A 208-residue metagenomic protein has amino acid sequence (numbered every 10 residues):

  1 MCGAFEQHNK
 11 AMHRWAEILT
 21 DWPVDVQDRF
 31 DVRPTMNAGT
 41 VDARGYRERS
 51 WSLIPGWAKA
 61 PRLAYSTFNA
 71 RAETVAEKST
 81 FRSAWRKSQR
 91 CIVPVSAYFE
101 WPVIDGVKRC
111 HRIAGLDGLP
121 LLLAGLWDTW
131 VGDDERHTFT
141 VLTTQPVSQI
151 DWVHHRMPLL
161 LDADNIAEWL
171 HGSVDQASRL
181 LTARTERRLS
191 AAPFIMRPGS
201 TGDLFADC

Functional and structural regions predicted by a protein language model:
M1-C208: Short linear sequence motif anchored by a di-proline
